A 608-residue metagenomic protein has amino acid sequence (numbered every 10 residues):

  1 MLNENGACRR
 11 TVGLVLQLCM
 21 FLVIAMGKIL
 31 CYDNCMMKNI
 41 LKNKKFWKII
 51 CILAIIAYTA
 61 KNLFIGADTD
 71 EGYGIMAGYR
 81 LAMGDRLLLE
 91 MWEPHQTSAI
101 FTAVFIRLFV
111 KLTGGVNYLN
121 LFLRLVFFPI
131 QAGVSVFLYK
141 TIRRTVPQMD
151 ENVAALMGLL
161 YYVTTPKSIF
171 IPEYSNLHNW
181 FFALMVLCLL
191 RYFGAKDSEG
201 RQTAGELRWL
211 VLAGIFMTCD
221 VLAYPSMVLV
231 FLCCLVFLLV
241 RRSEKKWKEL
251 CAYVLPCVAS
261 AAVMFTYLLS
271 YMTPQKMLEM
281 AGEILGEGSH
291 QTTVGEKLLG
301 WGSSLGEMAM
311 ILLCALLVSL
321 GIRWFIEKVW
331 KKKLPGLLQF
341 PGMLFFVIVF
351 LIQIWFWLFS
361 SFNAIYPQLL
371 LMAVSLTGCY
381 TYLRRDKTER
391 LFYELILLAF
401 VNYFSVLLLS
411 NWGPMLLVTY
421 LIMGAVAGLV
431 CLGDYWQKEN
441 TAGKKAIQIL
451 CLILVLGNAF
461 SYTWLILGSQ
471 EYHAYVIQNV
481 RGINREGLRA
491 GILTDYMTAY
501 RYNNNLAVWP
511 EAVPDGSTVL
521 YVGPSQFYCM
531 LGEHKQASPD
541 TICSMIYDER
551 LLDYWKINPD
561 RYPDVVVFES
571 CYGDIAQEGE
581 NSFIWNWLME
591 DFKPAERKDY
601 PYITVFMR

Functional and structural regions predicted by a protein language model:
I49-A54, K245-L269, G300-S319, K332-V349 (+1 more regions): Hydrophobic alpha-helical membrane-interfacial segments at the cytosolic entry of transmembrane helices
L63-A77, R86-F105, N117, M272: Extracytoplasmic catalytic/substrate-binding loops of multi-pass membrane glycan-assembly enzymes
E93, P225-M227, S461-M545, P563-I575 (+1 more regions): Short periplasmic/luminal acceptor-recognition loop of GT-C membrane glycosyltransferases, typified by
N120-R124, G158-W180, Q353-A364: Aromatic- and kink-enriched transmembrane "portal" helix at the membrane-lumen/periplasm boundary that abuts
L125-P147: Transmembrane-helix motifs of polytopic, lipid-linked glycan transferases
C188, A204-P225, F231-V236, A259 (+1 more regions): Membrane-interface alpha helices of multi-pass inner-membrane proteins
C188-C219, W247-L255, R390-L397: Short hydrophobic alpha-helices at membrane interfaces in multi-pass membrane enzymes
G194-E199, L229-A262, L320, W324-V329: Perimembrane helix-loop-helix junctions
